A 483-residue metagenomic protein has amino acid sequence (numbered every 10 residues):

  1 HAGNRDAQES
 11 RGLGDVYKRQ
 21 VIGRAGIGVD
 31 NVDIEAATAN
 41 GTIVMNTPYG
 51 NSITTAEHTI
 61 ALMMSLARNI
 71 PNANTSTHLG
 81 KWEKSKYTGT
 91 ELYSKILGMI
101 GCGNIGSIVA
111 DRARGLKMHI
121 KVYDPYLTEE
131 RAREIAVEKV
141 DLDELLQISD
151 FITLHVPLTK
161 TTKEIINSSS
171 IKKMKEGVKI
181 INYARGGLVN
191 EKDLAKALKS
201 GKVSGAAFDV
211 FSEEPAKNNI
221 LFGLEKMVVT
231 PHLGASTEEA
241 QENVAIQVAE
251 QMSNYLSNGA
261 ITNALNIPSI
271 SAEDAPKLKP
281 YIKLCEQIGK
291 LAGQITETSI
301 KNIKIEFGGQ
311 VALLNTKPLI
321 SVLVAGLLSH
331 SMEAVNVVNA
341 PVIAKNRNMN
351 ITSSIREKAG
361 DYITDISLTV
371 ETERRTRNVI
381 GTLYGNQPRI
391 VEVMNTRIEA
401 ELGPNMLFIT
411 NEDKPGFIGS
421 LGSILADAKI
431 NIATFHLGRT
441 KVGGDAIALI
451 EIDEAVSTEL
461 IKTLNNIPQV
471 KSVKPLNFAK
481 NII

Functional and structural regions predicted by a protein language model:
H1-Y17: Single conserved hydrophobic/aromatic residue that forms the stacking wall/gate of nucleotide- or nucleobase-binding
A25-G26, G41-I53, D124, L142-D143 (+2 more regions): Short beta->alpha connector loops at strand-helix junctions that form conserved, small/polar/Pro-enriched
N40-T42, P48-I96, I100, N104 (+3 more regions): Phosphate-binding beta-alpha-beta segment of Rossmann-like dinucleotide-binding domains, i.e., the NAD(P)
V44-M45, K121, G177-I295, A312 (+3 more regions): Rossmann-like dinucleotide-binding domain for NAD(H)/NADP(H)
K95-I96, H119, N302: Residues that mark the start of a beta-strand
P125-I220: Rossmann-like adenosine-cofactor binding region
S269-S271, P276-I483: A conserved regulatory-domain signal marking ACT and ACT-like small-molecule sensing domains and adjacent regulatory
